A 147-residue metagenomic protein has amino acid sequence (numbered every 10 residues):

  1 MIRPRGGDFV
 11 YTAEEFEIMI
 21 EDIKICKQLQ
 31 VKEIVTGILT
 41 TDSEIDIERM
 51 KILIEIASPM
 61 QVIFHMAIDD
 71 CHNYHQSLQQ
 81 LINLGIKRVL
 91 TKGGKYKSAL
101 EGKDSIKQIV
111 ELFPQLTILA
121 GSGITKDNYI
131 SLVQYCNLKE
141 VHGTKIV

Functional and structural regions predicted by a protein language model:
M1, G37, A67, K92 (+1 more regions): Structural motif
M1-E48: Glycine/small-residue-rich loop that forms an oxyanion/phosphate-binding "nest" at active or ligand-binding sites
R5-E14, L39-I45, I68-H72, G93-L100 (+1 more regions): Short, small-residue-enriched loops and turns at beta-alpha junctions that line or gate enzyme active sites
Y11-I25, V62, M66-G85, D104-I118 (+1 more regions): Catalytic cores of alpha/beta
I25-S43, L84-A99, I124-T125, C136-V147: Glycine-rich phosphate-binding active-site loops on the catalytic face of alpha/beta enzymes
Q28-I34, I56-M60, L112-Q115: A structural motif corresponding to the C-terminal end of an alpha-helix and its immediate exit/capping segment
D46-M50, Y74-H75, G102-K103: Conserved strand-to-helix beginnings and helix N-cap segments that scaffold or border functional pockets
I47-F64: Mobile, glycine- and charge-enriched loop segments and immediately flanking short secondary-structure elements within
